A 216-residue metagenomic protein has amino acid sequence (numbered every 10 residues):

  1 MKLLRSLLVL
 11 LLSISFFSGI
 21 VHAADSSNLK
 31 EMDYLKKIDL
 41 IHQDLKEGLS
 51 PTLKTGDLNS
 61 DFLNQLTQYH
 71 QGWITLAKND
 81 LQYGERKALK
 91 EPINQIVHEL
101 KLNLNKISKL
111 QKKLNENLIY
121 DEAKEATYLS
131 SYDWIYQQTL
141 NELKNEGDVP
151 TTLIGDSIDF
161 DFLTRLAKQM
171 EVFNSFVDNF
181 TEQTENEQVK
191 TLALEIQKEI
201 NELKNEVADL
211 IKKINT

Functional and structural regions predicted by a protein language model:
M1-L8: Bacterial N-terminal signal peptides that target proteins for export
L8-F16: Bacterial N-terminal signal peptides
H22-T216: His/Met- and acidic-residue-enriched segments that coordinate or traffic transition-metal cofactors and support
